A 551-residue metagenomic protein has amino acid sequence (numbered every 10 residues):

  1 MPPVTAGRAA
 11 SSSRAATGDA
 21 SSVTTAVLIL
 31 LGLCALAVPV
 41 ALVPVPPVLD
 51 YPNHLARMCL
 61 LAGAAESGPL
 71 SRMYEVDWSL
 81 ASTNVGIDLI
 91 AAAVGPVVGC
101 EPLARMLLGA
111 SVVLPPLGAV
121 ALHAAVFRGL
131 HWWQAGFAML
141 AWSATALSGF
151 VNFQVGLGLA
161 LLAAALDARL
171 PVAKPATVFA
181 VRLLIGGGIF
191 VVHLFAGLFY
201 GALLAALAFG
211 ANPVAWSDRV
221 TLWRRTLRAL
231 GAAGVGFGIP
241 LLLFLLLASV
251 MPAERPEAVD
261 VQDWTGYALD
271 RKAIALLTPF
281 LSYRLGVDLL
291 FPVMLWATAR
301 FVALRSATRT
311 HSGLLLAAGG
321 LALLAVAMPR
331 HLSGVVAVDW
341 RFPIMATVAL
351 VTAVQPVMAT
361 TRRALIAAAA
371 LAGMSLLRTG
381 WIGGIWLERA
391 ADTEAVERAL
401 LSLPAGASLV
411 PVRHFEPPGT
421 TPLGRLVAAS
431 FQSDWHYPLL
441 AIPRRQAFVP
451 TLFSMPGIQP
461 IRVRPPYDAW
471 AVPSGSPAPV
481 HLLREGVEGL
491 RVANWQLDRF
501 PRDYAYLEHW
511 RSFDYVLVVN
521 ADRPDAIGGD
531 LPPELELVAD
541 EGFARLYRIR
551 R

Functional and structural regions predicted by a protein language model:
V4, A119-A141: Transmembrane-helix signature of polytopic, membrane-embedded enzymes that assemble or transfer cell-envelope glycans
V43-N53, A65-G68, E75, A180 (+2 more regions): Transmembrane catalytic cores of multi-pass membrane glycosyltransferases and polysaccharide-assembly enzymes
A56-G63, E75-C100: Short hydrophobic/aromatic helix or loop-helix immediately within or flanking a transmembrane segment in polytopic
M106-V126: Transmembrane-helix motifs of polytopic, lipid-linked glycan transferases
S148-V155: Short acidic/glycine- and proline-prone juxtamembrane loop motifs at membrane-interface regions of multi-pass membrane
P292, T352, P356-I382: Signature aromatic-anchored transmembrane alpha helix within multi-pass, membrane-resident enzymes that catalyze glycan
S333-A359: Hydrophobic/aromatic-rich transmembrane helices and adjacent perimembrane loops
R389, L400-F500, H509-P524, Y547: Short periplasmic/luminal acceptor-recognition loop of GT-C membrane glycosyltransferases, typified by
